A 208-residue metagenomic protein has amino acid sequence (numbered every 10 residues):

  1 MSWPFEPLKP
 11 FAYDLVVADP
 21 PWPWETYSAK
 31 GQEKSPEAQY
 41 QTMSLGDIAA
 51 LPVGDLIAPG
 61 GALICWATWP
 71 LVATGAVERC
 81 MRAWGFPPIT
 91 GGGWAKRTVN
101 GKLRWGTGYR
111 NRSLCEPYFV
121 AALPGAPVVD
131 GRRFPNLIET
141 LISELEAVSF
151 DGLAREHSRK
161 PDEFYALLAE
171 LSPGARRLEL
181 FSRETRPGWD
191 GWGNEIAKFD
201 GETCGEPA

Functional and structural regions predicted by a protein language model:
M1-A208: Class I S-adenosyl-L-methionine-dependent methyltransferase catalytic core
